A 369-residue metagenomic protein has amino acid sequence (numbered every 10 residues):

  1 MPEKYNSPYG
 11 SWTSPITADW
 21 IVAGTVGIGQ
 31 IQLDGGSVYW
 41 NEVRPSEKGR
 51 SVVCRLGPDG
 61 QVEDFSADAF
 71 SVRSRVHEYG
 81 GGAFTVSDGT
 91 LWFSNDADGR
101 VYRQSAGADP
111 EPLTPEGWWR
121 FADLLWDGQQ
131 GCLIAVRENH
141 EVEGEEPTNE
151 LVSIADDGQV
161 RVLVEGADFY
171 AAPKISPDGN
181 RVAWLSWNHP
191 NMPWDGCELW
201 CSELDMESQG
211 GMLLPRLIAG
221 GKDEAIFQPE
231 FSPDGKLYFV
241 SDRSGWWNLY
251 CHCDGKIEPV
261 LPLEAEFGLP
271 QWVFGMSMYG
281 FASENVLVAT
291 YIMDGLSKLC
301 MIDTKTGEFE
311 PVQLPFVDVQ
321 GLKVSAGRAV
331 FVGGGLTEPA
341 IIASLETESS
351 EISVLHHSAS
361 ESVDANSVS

Functional and structural regions predicted by a protein language model:
N6-L56, R73-T85: Beta-strand-rich domains and repeat architectures in extracellular enzymes and scaffolds, especially beta-propellers
N6-W12, R55-F65, V101-S105, I257-V260 (+3 more regions): Surface-exposed loop/turn elements that mediate protein-protein interactions on large endomembrane-trafficking
I16-V22, E63-S74, D109-P115, Q159-V164 (+4 more regions): A short beta-strand motif characteristic of beta-propeller blades
T25-Q32, Y39-E42, S51, E63-D64 (+6 more regions): Non-catalytic accessory segments flanking enzyme active sites
L33-G35, V86-D88, D127-Q129, P177-D178 (+3 more regions): Residue-level detector of Asp-centered blade-edge/turn motifs that repeat once per structural unit in beta-propeller
V38, L91, L133, V182 (+3 more regions): Hydrophobic beta-strand positions that form the internal "hydrophobic ladder" of WD40/Gbeta-like beta-propeller blades
E42-V52, V72-E78, F93-V101, P115-F121 (+9 more regions): A flexible loop/linker signature enriched in serine peptidases of the S9 family
C54-L56, N149-D157, C197-M206, C251-C253 (+2 more regions): Beta-propeller blade signature
